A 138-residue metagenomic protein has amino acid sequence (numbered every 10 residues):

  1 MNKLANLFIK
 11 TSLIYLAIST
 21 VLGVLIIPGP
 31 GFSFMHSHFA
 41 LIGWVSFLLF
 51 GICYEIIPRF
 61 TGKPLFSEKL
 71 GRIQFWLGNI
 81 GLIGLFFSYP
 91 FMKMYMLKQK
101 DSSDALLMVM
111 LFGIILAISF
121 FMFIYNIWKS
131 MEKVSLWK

Functional and structural regions predicted by a protein language model:
M1-K138: Hydrophobic alpha-helical transmembrane segments of multi-pass integral membrane proteins
